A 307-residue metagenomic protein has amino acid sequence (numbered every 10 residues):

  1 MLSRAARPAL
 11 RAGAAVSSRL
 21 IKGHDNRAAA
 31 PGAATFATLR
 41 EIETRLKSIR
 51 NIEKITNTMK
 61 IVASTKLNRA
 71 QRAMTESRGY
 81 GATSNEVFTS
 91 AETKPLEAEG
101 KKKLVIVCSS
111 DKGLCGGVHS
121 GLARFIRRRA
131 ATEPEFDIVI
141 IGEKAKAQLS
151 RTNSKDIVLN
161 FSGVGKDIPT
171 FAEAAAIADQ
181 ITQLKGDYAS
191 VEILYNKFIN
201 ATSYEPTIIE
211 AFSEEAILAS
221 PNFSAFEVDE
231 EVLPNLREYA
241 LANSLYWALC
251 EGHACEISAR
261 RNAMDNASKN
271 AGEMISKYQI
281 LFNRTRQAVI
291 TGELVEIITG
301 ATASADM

Functional and structural regions predicted by a protein language model:
L2-M307: C-terminal beta-strand-loop-alpha-helix "lid" module of Rossmann-like NAD(P)-dependent dehydrogenases
